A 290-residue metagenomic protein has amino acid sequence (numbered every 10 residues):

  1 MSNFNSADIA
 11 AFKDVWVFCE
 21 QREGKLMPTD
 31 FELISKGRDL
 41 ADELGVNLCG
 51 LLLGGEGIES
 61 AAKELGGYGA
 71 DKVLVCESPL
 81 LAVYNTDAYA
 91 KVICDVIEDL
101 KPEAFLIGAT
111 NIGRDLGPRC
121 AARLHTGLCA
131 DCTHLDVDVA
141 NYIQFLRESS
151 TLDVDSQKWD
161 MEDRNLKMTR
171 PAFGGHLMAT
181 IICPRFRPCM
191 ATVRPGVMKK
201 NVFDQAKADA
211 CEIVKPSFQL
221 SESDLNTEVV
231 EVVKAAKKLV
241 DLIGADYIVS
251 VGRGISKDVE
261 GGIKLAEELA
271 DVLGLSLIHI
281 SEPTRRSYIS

Functional and structural regions predicted by a protein language model:
M1-S281, R285, S290: N-terminal glycine-rich FAD/FM-binding segment characteristic of electron-transfer flavoproteins
